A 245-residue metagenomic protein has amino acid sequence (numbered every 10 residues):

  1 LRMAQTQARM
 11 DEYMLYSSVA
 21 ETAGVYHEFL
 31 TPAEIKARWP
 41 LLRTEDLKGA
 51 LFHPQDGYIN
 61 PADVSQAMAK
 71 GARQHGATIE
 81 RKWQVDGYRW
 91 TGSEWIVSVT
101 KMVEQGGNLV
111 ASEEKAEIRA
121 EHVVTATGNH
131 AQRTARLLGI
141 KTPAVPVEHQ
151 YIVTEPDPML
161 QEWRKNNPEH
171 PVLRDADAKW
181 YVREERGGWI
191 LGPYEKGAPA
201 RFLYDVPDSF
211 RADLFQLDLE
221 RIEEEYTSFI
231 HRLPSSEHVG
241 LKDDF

Functional and structural regions predicted by a protein language model:
L1-R38, D177-V182, G188: Dinucleotide-binding Rossmann-like beta1-alpha1 core, especially the glycine-rich loop that anchors the ADP
R2-A4, A50-F52, Y151: Short aromatic/hydrophobic contact patches that present stacked aromatics for nucleic-acid/ligand binding
A8, W39-L47, R89-I96: A short, glycine/Asx- and small/polar-enriched loop/turn that sits immediately N-terminal to a beta-strand
Y26, T78, K141: Residue-level detector of anion-binding/catalytic polar loops
T31, R81-W83, D243: Short loop/edge segments at beta-strand edges and connector loops that shape dinucleotide/nucleotide cofactor-binding
A50-H122, A126, H130: Helical element adjacent to the flavin cofactor pocket in flavoenzyme catalytic cores
G106-E169: Central helical "cap/lid" subdomain
I140-P143, D157-F245: Active-site lid/adjacent beta-loop-alpha segment flanking the redox-cofactor pocket in flavoenzymes
